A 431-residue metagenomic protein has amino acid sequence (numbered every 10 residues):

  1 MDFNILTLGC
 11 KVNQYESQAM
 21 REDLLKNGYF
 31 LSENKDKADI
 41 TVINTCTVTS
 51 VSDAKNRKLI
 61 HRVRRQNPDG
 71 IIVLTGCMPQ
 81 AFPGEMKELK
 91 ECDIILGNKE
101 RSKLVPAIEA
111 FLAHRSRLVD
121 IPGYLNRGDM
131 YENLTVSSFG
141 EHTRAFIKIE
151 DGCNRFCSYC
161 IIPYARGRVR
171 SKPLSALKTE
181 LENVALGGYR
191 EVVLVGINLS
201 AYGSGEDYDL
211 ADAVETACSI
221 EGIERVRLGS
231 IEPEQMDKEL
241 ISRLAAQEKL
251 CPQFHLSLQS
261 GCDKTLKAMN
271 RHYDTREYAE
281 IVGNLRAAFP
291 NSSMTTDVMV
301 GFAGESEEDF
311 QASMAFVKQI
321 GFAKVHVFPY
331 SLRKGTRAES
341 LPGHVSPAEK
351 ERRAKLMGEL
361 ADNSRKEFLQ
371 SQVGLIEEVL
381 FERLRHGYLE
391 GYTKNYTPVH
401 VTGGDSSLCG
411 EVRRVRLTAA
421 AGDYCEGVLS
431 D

Functional and structural regions predicted by a protein language model:
M1-A201, E239, F254, R276-A287 (+5 more regions): Proteins enriched for Cys/Gly/acidic motifs involved in redox and nucleic-acid/cofactor modification
C10, G203-C218, G222, M269 (+1 more regions): Radical SAM enzyme [4Fe-4S]-AdoMet core and its adjacent flexible, acidic and glycine-rich loops/tails across
T47-V48, R166-G167, K267-Y273, S340-V345: Short glycine-enriched, charge-decorated loop/helix-capping segments at active-site entrances that position
V73, A81, M86, L186-E307 (+1 more regions): Conserved SAM/AdoMet-binding glycine-rich loop
G140-T143, C153-N154, L250, S260 (+5 more regions): Short flexible coil/turn linkers enriched for glycine and charged/polar residues that connect secondary-structure
G196, S230, L258-S260, T296-V300 (+6 more regions): Active-site proximal loops enriched in glycine and acidic residues that flank catalytic Cys/His/Asp and coordinate
L256, D297, V317, V325 (+3 more regions): Hydrophobic, well-ordered secondary-structure elements that form the walls of internal hydrophobic environments
S340-D431: Terminal RNA-binding accessory module
